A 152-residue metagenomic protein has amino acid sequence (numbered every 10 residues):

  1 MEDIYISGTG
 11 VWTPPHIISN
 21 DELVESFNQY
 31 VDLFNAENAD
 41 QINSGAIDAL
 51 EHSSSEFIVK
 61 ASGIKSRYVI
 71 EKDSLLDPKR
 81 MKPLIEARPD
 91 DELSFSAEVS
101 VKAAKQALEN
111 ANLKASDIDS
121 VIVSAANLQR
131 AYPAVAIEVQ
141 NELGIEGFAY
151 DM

Functional and structural regions predicted by a protein language model:
M1-S116, N141-G144: Conserved "HGTGT" condensation-loop signature of ketosynthase/thiolase-family condensing enzymes that catalyze
I17-I18, Y132-A134: Short acidic, glycine/serine/threonine-rich loops at helix termini
S116, R130, I145-Y150: Short, flexible active-site-proximal loops enriched in glycine and acidic residues
S116-S124: Short glycine-rich phosphate-binding loop at a beta-alpha junction
V121, A149-M152: Active-site nucleophile and cofactor-binding loops and adjacent substrate-binding regions of central metabolic enzymes
A125-Y132: Gly/Ser/Thr-rich loops at beta-strand to alpha-helix junctions that form or flank small-molecule/cofactor-binding
A134-E146: A glycine- and small-aliphatic-rich helix-loop capping segment at beta-alpha/alpha-beta transitions that lines
